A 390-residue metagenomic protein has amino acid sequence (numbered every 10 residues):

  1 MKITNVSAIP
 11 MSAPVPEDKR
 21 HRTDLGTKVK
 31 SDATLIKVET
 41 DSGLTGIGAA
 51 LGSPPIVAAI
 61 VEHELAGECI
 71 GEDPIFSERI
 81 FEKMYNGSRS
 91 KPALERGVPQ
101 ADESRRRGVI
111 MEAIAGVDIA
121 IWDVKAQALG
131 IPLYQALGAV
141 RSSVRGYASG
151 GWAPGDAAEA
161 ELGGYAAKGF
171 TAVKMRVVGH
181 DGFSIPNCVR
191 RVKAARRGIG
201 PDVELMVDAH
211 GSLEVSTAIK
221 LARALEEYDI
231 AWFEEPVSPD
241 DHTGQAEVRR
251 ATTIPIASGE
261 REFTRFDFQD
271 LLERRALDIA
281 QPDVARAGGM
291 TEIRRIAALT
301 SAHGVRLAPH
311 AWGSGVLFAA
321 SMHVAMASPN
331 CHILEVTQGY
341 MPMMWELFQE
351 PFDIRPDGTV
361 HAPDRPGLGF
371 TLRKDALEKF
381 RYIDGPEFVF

Functional and structural regions predicted by a protein language model:
M1-I47, L51, G339-L347, E387: Structured beta-strand/loop patches that form or line metal/cofactor-binding pockets in enzymes
I3, G43, L65, V117 (+8 more regions): Conserved, mostly hydrophobic/aromatic
E39-A128: Metal- or metallocofactor-binding catalytic centers and their adjacent structured scaffolds across diverse enzyme
G108, E112, D118-P154: Glycine-rich, aromatic-flanked loop segments that form ligand/cofactor-binding clefts across common enzyme folds
S142-T252: Metal-dependent enolase-superfamily TIM-barrel catalytic cores that perform enediolate-based chemistry
R223, D229, D240-T359, P363-P366: Shared catalytic-loop signature of beta/alpha-barrel
F348-F390: C-terminal extensions of enzymes
